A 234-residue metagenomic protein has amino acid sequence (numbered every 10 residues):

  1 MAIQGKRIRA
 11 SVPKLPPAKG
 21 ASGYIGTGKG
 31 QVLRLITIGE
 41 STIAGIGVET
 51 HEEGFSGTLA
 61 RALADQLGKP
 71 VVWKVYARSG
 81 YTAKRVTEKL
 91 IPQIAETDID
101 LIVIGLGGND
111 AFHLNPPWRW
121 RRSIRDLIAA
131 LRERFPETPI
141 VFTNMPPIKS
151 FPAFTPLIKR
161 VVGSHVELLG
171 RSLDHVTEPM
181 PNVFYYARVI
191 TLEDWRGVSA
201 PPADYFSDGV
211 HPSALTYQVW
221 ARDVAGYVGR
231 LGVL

Functional and structural regions predicted by a protein language model:
M1-I36, D65-L67, A225-L231: N-terminal secretory targeting modules
M1-L15, R122, S150-H165: Alpha-helical membrane-targeting segments
V32-I36, T42-R122: Conserved SGNH/GDSL esterase-like catalytic core that processes O-acyl groups on lipids and polysaccharides
A83, T87, R121, R125 (+1 more regions): Short, amphipathic alpha-helical "lid/cap" segments that border enzyme active or binding sites
G105, T143-N144: Alpha/beta-hydrolase-fold catalytic nucleophile elbow
I124-A129, G170: Generic structural signal for well-ordered alpha-helices, preferentially at hydrophobic/aromatic core positions
F135-P139: A short helix->loop->beta-strand "cap" motif at the edges of active sites that frequently abuts
I148-L234: Catalytic His-Asp segment of secreted/periplasmic serine-dependent ester chemistry enzymes
